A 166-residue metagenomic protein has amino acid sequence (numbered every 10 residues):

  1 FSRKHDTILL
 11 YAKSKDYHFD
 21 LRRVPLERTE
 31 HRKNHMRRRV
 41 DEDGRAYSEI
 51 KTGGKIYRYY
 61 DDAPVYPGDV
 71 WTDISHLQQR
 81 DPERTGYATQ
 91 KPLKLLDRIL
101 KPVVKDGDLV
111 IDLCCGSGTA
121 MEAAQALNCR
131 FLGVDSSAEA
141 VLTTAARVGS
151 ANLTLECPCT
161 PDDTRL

Functional and structural regions predicted by a protein language model:
F1-T143: Core catalytic lobe of class I
L132-L166: Cysteine-dependent PTP/DSP-like catalytic domain, specifically the C-terminal lobe
